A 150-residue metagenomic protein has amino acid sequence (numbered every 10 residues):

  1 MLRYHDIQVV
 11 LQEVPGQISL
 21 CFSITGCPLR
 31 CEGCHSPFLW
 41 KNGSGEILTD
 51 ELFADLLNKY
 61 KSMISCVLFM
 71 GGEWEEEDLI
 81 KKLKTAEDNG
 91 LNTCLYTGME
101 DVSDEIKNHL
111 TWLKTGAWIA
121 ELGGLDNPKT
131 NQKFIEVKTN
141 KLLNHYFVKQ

Functional and structural regions predicted by a protein language model:
M1-S23, S36-N42: N-terminal [4Fe-4S]-dependent radical SAM core
S19, S65, T111: Conserved acidic residues
S23-R30: Short pre-active-site segment immediately N-terminal to redox-active cysteine/selenocysteine motifs in thiol-based
C31-L39, K61-I64: Short, basic/glycine-rich phosphate-binding loops at helix/coil junctions that contact nucleotide phosphates
L39, G72, A117-W118: Flexible loop residues that form catalytic and substrate-binding hotspots at small-molecule/glycan-binding clefts
K41-D55, W74-N108, W112: Canonical radical SAM enzyme core domain
A54-E75: Short Fe-S-cluster ligation motifs
D104-Q150: Classical nucleotidyltransferase
